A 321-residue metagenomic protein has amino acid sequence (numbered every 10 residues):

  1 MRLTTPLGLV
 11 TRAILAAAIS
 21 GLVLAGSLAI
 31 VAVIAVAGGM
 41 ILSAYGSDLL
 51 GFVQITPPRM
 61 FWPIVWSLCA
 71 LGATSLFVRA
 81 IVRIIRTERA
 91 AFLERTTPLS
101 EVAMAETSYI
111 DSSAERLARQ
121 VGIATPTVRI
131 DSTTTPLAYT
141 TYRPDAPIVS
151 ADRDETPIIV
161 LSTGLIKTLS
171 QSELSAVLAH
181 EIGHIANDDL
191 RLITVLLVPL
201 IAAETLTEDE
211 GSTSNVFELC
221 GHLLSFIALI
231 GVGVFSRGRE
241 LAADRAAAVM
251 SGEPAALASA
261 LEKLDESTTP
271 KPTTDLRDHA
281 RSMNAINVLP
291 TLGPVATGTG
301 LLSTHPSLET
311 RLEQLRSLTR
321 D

Functional and structural regions predicted by a protein language model:
M1-D131, E204-T207, G221, S225 (+3 more regions): Hydrophobic or amphipathic, alpha-helical segments that drive membrane association/targeting
A17, G21, E181, I185-D189 (+1 more regions): Loop-to-transmembrane-helix entry motif
A80-T194: Peri-catalytic and regulatory segments of divalent metal-dependent proteins
A105-I123, T213-N284: Short helix/loop segments within enzyme catalytic domains that coordinate or immediately flank catalytic cofactors
G122-T125, R129-A151, V249-D321: Active-site-proximal gating segments in proteases and membrane effectors
L169, A186-D189, V234-R237, S251 (+1 more regions): Residues at alpha-helix boundaries and short interhelical turns
H180-E181, A243, S307: DG-centered beta-turn motif at the end of beta-strands
D189-G221, L264-D265: Post-HEXXH active-site segment of zinc metalloproteases
